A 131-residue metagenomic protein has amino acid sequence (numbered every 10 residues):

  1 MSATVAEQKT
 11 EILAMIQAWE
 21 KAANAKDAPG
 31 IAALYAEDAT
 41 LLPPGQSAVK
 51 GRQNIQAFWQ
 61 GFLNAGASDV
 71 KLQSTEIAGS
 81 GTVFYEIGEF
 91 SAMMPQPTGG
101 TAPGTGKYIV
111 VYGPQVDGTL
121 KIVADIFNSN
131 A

Functional and structural regions predicted by a protein language model:
M1-A33, T40-A131: A beta-strand edge to alpha-helix "cap/lid" segment located at domain peripheries
